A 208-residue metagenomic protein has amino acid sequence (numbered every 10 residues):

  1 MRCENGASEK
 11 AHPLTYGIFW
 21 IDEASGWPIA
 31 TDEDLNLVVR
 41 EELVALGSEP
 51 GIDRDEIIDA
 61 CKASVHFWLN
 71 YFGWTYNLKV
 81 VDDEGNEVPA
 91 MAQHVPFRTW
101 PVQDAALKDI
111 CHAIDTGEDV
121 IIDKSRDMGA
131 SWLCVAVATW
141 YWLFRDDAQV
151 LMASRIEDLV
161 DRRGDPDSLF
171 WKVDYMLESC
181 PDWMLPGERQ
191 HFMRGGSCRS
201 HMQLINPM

Functional and structural regions predicted by a protein language model:
M1-M208: Phosphate/NTP-binding elements of NTP-utilizing enzymes
